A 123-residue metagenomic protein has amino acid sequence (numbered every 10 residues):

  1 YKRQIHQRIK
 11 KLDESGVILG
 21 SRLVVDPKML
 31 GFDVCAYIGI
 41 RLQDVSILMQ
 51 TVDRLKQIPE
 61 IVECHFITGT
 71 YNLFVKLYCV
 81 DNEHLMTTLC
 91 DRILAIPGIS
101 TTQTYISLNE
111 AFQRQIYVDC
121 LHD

Functional and structural regions predicted by a protein language model:
K2-D123: A compositional/biophysical signature of low hydrophobicity enriched in polar/charged and small residues
